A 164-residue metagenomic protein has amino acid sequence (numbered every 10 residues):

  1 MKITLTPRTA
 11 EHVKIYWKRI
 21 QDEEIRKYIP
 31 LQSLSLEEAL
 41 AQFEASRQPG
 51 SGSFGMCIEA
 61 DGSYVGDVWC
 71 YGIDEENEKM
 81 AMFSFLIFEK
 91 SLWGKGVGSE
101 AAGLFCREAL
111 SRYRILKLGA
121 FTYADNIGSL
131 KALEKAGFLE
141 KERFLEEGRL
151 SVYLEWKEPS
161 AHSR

Functional and structural regions predicted by a protein language model:
M1-E24, S53-G55, E59-R164: Acyl-donor (CoA/ACP) binding surface of acyl/acetyltransferases
E24-E44: Conserved GNAT-fold acetyl-CoA-binding loop/helix
A45-G50: Short loop/turn motifs at secondary-structure junctions and domain boundaries
